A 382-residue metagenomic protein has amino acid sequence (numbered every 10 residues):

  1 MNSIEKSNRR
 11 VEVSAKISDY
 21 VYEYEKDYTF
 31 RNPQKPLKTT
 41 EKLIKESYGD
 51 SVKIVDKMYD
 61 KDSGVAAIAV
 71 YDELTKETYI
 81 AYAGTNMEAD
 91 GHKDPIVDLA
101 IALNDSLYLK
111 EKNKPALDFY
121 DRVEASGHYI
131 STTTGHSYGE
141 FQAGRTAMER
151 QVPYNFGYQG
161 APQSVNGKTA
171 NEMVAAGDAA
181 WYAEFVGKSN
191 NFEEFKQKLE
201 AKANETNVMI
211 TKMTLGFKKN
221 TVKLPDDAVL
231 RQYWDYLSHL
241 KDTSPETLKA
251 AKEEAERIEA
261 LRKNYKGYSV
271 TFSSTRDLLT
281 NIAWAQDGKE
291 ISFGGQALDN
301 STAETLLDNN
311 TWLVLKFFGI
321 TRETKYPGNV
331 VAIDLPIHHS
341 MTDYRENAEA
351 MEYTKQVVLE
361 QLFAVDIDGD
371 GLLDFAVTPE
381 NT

Functional and structural regions predicted by a protein language model:
N2, R9, V21-T132, Y154-A180 (+9 more regions): A conserved cap/lid and substrate-binding interface adjacent to the catalytic center of lipid-processing enzymes
T134-T146: Glycine-rich nucleophile elbow surrounding the catalytic serine of serine-hydrolase chemistry
R145-Y154, W284-Q286: Short, surface-exposed basic-aromatic patches at helix termini and helix-loop junctions that form
G157-S164, S274-D277, G294-L298: Active-site nucleophile loop of the alpha/beta-hydrolase fold
G216-F217, N281, G295, D299-A332 (+2 more regions): Acidic, Ser/Thr/Gly/Pro-rich low-complexity segments that form flexible
V365-I367: Calcium-binding motifs, dominated by EF-hand helix-loop-helix domains
D370: Acidic carboxylate motifs that coordinate Ca2+ or other divalent cations, activating on Asp/Glu
F375-A376: Hydrophobic beta-strand segments that make up the repeating blades of beta-propeller and related beta-repeat
